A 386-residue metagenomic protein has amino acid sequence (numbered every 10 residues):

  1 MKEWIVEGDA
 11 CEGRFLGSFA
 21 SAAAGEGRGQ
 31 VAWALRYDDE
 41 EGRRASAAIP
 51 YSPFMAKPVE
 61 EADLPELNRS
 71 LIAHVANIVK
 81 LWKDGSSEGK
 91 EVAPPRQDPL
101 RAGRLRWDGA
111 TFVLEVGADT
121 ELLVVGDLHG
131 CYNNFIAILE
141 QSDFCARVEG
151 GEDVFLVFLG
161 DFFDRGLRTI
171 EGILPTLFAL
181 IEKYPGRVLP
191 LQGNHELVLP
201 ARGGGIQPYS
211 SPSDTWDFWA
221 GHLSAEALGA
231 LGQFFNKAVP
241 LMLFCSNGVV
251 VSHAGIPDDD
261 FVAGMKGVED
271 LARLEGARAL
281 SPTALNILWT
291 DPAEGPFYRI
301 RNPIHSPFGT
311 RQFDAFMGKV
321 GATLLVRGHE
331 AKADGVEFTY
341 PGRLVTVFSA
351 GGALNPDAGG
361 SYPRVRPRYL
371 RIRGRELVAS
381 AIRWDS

Functional and structural regions predicted by a protein language model:
M1-V124: Acidic, histidine-bearing metal-coordination/catalytic regions of metal-dependent phosphoesterases
R106-T120, R147-G150, P175-K183, M242-C245 (+1 more regions): A short acidic-Thr-Gly-centered motif at the start of a beta-strand
L114-F158: Secondary-structure-rich domain cores
V124-G126, L156-G160, L189-N194, V251-S252 (+2 more regions): Active-site neighborhood of phospho(di)ester-bond hydrolases with catalytic His/Asp-centered motifs
Y132-I136, G166-L167, L199-A201, V251-A254 (+4 more regions): Short helix/loop capping segments that flank catalytic or ligand/cofactor-binding pockets
G151-F155, F162-V251, P257-F261, M265-V268: Active-site neighborhood of divalent metal-dependent phosphoester bond hydrolases
S211-F218, D260, P303-L370: Conserved beta-sheet core of the metallophosphoesterase superfamily
A227-G328: His/acidic metal-ligating clusters that form di-metal
